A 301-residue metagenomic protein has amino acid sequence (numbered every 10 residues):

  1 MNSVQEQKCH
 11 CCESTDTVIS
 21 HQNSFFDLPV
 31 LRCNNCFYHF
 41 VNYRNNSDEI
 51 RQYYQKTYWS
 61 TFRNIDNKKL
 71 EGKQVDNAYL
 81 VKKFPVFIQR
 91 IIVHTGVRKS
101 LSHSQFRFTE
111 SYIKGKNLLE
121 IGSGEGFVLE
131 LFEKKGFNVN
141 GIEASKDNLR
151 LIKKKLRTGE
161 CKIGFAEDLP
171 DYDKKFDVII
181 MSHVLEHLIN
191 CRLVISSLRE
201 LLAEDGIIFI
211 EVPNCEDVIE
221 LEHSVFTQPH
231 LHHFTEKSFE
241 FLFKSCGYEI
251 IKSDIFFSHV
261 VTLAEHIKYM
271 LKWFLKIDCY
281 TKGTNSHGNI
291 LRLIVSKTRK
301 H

Functional and structural regions predicted by a protein language model:
M1-Q7, I19-S20, K252-H301: A C-terminal cap/extension of S-adenosyl-L-methionine-dependent methyltransferases that defines the acceptor-substrate
M1-Y79: N-terminal juxtadomain amphipathic helix that follows a signal peptide/anchor or precedes a small N-terminal auxiliary
S3-E6, T15-T17, S100-E222, P229-S245 (+1 more regions): Conserved SAM-binding loop
D27-V30, F40-N42, F127-L131, D217-E220 (+1 more regions): Short catalytic/ligand-binding loop motif for oxyanion handling, primarily in non-cytosolic enzymes, centered on
H39, N138, E249: Residue-level detector of anion-binding/catalytic polar loops
I65-N77, Q89-S104: Conserved SAM-binding loop and adjacent beta-strand
V81-I88: Short, basic/glycine-rich phosphate-binding loops at helix/coil junctions that contact nucleotide phosphates
I219-Q228, I267-F274: Short glycine/proline- and charge-enriched loop/turn segments that cap or connect secondary-structure elements
